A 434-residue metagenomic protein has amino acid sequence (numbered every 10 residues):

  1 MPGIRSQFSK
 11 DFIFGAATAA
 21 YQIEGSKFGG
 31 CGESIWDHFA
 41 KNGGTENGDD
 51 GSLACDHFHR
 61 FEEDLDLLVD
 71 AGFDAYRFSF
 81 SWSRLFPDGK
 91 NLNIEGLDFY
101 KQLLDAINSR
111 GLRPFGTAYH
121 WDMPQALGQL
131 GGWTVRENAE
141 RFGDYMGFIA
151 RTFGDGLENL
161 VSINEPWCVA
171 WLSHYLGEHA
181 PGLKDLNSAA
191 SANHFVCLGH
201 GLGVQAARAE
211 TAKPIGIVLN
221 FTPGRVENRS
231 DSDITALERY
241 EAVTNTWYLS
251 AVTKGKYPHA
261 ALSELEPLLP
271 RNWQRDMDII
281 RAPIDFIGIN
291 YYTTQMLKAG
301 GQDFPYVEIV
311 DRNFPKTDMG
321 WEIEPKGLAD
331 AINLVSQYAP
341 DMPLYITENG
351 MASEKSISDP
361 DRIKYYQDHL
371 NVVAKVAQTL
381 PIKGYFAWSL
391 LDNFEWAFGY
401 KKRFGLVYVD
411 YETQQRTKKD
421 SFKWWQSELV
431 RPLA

Functional and structural regions predicted by a protein language model:
P2-T45, V69, G89-K90, L97-P360 (+1 more regions): Active-site region of glycoside hydrolase catalytic domains
D11-I13, F58, A75: A common structural microfeature
E46-R60, W133-R136: Active-site mouth loops of central-metabolism enzymes
H57-D66, F86-P87, G96: Internal amphipathic alpha-helical repeat/solenoid segments
R60-S81, A282, F286: Catalytic domains of carbohydrate-active enzymes, especially glycoside hydrolases
F80-I94: Glycine-rich, proline-tolerant flexible connector loops at the mouths of alpha/beta enzymes
